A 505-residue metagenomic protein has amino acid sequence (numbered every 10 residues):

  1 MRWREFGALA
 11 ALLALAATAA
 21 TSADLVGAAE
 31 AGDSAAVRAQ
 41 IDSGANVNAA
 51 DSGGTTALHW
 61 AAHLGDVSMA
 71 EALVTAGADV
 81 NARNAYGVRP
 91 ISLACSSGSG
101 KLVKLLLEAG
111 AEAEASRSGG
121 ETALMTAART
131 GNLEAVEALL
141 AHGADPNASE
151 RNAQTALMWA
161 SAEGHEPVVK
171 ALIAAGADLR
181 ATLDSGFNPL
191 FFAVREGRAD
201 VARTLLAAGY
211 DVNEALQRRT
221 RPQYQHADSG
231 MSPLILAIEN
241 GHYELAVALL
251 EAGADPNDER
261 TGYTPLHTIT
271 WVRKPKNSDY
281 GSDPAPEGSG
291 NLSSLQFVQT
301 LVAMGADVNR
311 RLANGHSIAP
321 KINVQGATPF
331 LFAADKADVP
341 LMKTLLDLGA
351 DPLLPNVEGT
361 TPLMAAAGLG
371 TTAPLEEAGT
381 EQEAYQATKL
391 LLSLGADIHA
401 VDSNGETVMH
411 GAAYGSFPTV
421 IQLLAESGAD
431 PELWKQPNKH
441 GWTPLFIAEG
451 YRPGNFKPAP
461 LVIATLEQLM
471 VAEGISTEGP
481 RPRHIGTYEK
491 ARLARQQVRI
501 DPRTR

Functional and structural regions predicted by a protein language model:
A19-G27, H142, A208, Q225 (+10 more regions): Ankyrin-repeat-protein effector appendages
A20-W60: N-terminal segments that cap or nucleate solenoid repeat domains
G27-A31, W60-D66, L93-S99, T126-N132 (+10 more regions): Ankyrin repeat A-helix N-terminal signature
A36, S68-M69, K101-L102, E134-A135 (+9 more regions): Conserved ankyrin/ankyrin-like repeat signature
I41-A45, E71-D79, K104-E112, E137-D145 (+8 more regions): Ankyrin repeat domain, specifically the short helix-to-loop turn at the C-terminus of the second helix of each repeat
D51, N84, R117, E150 (+9 more regions): Ankyrin repeat boundary/linker residues
G54, G87, G120, A153 (+9 more regions): Start-of-repeat signature of ankyrin repeats
